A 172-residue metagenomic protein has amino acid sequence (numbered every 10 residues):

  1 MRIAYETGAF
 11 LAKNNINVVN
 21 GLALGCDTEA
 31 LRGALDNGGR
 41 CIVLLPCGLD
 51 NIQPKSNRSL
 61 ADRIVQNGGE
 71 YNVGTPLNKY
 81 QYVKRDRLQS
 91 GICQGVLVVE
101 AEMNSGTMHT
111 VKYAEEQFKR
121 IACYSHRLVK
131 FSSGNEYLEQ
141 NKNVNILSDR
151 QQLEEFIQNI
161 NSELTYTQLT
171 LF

Functional and structural regions predicted by a protein language model:
M1-F172: Glycine-biased, small-residue-rich flexible motifs in mid-sequence functional cores and linkers
